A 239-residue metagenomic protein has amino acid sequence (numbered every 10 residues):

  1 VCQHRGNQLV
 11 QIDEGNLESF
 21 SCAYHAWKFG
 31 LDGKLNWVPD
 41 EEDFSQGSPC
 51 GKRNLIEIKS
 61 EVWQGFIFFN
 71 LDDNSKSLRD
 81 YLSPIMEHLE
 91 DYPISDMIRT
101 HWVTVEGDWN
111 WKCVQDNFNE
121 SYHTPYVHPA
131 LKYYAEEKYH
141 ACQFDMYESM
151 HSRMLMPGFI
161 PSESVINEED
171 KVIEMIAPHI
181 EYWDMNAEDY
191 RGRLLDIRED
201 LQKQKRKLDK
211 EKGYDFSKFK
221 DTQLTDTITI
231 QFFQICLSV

Functional and structural regions predicted by a protein language model:
V1-D73, R79-E87: Rieske [2Fe-2S] iron-sulfur-binding domain
E61, F66-V239: C-terminal catalytic domain of Rieske-type non-heme iron oxygenases
